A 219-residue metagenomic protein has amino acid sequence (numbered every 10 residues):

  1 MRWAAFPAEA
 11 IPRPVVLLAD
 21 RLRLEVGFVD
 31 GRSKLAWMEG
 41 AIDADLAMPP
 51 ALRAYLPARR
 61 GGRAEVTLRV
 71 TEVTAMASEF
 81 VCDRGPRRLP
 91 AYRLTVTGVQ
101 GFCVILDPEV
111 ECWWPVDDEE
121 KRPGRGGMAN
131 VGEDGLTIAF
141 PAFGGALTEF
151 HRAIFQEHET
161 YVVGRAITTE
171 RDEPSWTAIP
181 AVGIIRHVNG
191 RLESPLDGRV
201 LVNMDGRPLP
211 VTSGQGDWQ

Functional and structural regions predicted by a protein language model:
M1-E133, T137-H151, F155-Q156, T160-R191 (+1 more regions): Long, terminal "pre-/pro-" and other extracytoplasmic accessory regions that lie outside the mature folded/catalytic
